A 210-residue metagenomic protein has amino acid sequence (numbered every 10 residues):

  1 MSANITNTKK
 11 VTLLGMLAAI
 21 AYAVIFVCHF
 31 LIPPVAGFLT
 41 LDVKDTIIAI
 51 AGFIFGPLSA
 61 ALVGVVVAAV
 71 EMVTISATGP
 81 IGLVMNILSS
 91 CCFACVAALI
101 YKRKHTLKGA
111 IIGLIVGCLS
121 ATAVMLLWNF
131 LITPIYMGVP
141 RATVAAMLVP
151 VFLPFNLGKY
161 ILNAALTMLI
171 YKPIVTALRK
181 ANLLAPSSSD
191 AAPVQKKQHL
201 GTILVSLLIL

Functional and structural regions predicted by a protein language model:
M1-L210: Loop-helix junctions at membrane interfaces
